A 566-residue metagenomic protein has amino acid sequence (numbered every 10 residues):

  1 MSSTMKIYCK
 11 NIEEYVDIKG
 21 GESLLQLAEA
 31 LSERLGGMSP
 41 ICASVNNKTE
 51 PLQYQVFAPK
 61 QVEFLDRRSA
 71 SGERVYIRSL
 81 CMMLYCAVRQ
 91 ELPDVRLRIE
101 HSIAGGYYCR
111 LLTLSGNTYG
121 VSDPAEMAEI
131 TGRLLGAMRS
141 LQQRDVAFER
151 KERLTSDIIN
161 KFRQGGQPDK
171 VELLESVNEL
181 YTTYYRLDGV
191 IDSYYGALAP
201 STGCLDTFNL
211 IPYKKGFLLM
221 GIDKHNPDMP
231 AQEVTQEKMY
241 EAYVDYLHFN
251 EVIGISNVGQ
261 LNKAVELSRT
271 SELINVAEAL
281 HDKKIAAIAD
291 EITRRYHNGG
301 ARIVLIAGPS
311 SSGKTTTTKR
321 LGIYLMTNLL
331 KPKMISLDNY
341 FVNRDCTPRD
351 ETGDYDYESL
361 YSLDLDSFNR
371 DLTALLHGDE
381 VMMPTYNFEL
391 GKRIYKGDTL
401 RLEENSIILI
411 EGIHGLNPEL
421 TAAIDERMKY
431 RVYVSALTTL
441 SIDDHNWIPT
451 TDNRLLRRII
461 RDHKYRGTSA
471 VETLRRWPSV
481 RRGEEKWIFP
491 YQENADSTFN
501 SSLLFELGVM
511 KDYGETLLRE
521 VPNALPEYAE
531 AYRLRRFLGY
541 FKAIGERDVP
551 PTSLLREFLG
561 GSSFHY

Functional and structural regions predicted by a protein language model:
Y54-F57, Q61-R74, A87, R96-I288 (+1 more regions): Auxiliary tRNA-acceptor-end handling modules of aminoacyl-tRNA synthetases
Y296, P418-Y566: Conserved NTP phosphate-binding and transfer environment spanning the P-loop NTPase/kinase superfamily
N298, F368-R427, W477-Y491: Glycine-rich phosphate-binding loop used to anchor ATP phosphates in small-molecule kinases, encompassing both
V304-I306: Hydrophobic anchor at the beta1->P-loop junction of P-loop NTPases
K314: Conserved lysine of the Walker
T317-L321: Hydrophobic positions on the alpha1 helix immediately C-terminal to the Walker A/P-loop
T327-D345: Short beta-strand-centered segment that lines the nucleotide-binding/catalytic pocket of NTP-utilizing
K333, C346-E389: Conserved nucleotide-sensing/catalytic segment adjacent to the nucleotide-binding pocket in NTP-handling enzymes
